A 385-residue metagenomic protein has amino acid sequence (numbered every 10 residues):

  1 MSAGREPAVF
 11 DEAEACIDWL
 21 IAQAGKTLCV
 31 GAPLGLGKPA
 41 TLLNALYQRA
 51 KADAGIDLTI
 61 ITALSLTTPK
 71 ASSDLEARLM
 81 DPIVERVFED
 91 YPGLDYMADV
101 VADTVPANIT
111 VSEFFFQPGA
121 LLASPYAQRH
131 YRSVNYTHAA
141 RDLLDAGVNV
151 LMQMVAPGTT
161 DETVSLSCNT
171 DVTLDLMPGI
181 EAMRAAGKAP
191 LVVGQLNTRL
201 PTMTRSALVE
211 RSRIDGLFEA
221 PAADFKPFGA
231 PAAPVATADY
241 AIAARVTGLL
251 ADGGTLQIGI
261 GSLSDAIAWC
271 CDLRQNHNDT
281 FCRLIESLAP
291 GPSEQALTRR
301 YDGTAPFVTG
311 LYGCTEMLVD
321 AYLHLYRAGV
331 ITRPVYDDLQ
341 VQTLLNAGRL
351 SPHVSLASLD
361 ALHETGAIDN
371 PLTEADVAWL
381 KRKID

Functional and structural regions predicted by a protein language model:
M1-D385: Conserved alpha/beta enzyme-core scaffold
